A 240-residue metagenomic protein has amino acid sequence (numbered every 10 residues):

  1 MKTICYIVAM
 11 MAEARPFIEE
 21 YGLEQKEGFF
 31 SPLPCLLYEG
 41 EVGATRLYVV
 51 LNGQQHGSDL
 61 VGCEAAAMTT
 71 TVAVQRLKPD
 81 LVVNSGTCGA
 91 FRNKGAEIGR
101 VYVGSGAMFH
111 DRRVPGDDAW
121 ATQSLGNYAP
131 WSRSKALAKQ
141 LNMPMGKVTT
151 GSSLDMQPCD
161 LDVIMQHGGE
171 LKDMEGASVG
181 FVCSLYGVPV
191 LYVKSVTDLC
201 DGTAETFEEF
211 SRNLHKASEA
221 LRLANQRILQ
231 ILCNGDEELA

Functional and structural regions predicted by a protein language model:
M1-Y128: Metabolite-binding pocket within alpha/beta catalytic cores that recognizes anionic/polar moieties
A9-A12, V61-M68, L77, M174-A177 (+3 more regions): Conserved active-site and cofactor/substrate-binding residues in soluble primary-metabolism enzymes
V42-R46, L77, K139-M143, V179-V188 (+1 more regions): A structural motif corresponding to the C-terminal end of an alpha-helix and its immediate exit/capping segment
T69, A73, W131-S134, A217-I228: Short, well-ordered amphipathic alpha-helical segments that serve as non-catalytic structural scaffolds within diverse
G116-L171, A177-Y186: Active-site rim beta-loop-alpha module in soluble metabolic enzymes
V163-K172, A177-K216: Active-site-adjacent mobile loop/cap segments within catalytic or ligand-binding domains
G202-A240: His/Asp/Glu-rich mid-to-C-terminal helical/loop segments that flank catalytic regions of hydrolases
